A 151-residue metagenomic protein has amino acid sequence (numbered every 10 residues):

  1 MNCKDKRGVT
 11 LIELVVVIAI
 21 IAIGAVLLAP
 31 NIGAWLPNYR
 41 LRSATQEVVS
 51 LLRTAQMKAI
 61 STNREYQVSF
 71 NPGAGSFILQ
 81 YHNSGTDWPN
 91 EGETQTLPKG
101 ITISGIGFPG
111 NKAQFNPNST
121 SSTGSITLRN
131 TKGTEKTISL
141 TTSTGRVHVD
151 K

Functional and structural regions predicted by a protein language model:
M1-C3, I23, L27-M57, S61 (+1 more regions): N-terminal helix-rich module
R7-A19: N-terminal signal-anchor/signal peptide hydrophobic helix marking the start of the first transmembrane segment
